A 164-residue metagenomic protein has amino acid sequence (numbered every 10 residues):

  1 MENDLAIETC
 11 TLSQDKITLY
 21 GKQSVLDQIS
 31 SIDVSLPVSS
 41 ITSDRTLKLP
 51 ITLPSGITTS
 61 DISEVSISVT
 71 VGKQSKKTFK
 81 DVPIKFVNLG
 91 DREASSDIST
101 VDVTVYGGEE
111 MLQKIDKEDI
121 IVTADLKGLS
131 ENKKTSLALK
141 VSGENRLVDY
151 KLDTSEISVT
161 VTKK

Functional and structural regions predicted by a protein language model:
M1-K164: Interfacial loop/beta elements and low-complexity acidic/Ser/Thr-rich segments of macromolecular assembly/processing
